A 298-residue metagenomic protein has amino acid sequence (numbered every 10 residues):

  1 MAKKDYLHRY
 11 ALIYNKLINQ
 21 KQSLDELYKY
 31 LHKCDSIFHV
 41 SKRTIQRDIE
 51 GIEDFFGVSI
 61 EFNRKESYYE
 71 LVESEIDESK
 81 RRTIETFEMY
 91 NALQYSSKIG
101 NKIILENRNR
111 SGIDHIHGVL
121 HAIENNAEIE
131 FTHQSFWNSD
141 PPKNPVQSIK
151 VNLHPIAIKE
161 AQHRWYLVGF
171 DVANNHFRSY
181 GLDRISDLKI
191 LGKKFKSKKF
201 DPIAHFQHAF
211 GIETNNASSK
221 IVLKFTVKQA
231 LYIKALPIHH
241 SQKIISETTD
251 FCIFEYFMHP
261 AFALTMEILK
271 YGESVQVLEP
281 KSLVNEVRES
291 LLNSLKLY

Functional and structural regions predicted by a protein language model:
M1-R82, V146, L295-Y298: Short, basic/aromatic recognition patches that contact phosphate-bearing ligands
A11, L24-E26, E50-E53, E61-P142: Bulky hydrophobic/aromatic content
E61, A157-E160, I245-S246, L269: Well-ordered beta-strand positions
R64-E66, Q162, L182, T249 (+1 more regions): Residue-level signal for tight coil/turn positions that link beta-strands
Y68-E70, E130, Y166-V168, I253 (+1 more regions): General beta-strand recognition
D77-S79, N138-K143, N175, A230-I233 (+1 more regions): Short, surface-exposed beta-strand/loop "edge" segments at domain boundaries and coil↔beta transitions
E106-V222: Core beta-strand-centered patch of the WYL/Sm-like small regulatory domain
Q207-Y298: Polybasic (Lys/Arg-rich)
